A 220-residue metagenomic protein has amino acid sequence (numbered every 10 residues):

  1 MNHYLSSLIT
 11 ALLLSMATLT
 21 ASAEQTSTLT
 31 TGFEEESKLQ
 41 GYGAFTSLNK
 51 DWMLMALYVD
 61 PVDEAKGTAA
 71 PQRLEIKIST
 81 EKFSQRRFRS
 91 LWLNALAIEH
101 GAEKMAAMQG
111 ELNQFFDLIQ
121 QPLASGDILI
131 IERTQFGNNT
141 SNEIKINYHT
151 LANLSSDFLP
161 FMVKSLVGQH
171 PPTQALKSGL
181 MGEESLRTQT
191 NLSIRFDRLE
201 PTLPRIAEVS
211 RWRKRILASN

Functional and structural regions predicted by a protein language model:
M1-I9: Bacterial N-terminal signal peptides that target proteins for export
A17-A21: N-terminal signal peptide c-region/cleavage motif recognized by signal peptidases
A23-N220: Terminal leader/tail segments of proteins
